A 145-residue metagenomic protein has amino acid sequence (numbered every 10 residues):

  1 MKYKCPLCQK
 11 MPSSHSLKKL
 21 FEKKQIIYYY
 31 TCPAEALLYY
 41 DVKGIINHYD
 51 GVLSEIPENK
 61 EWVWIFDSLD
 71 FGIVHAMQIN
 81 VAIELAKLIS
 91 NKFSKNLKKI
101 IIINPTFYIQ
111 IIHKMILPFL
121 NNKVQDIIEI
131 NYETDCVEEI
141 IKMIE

Functional and structural regions predicted by a protein language model:
M1-K95, K99-I103, F107-E145: SEC14/CRAL-TRIO lipid-binding/transfer domains and related phosphoinositide-recognition modules that form deep
